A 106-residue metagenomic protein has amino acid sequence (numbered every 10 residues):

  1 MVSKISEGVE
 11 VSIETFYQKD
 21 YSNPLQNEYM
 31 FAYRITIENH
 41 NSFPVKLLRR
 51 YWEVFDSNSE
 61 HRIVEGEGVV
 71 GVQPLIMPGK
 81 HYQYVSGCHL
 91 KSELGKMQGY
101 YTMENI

Functional and structural regions predicted by a protein language model:
M1-E28: Low-complexity, acidic Ser/Thr/Pro/Gly-rich terminal tails and inter-domain linkers that flank the onset of structured
V2-S3, T36, Y51-E53, Y100-T102: Residue-level detector of beta-strand face positions
S22-N23, P44, K91-G95: Short glycine/serine/proline-enriched coil/turn segments at secondary-structure junctions
Y29-R34: Short, solvent-exposed loop/turn segments enriched in Ser/Thr/Gly
I37-N41: Asparagine-centered strand-capping/turn motif at beta-strand->loop junctions
F43-R62, M103: Short acidic, flexible loop segments centered on an aromatic residue
R62-L94: Intrinsically disordered, low-complexity Pro/Gly/Ser/Thr-rich segments with frequent PxxP/GP/PP motifs and embedded
H89-I106: Terminal connector regions
